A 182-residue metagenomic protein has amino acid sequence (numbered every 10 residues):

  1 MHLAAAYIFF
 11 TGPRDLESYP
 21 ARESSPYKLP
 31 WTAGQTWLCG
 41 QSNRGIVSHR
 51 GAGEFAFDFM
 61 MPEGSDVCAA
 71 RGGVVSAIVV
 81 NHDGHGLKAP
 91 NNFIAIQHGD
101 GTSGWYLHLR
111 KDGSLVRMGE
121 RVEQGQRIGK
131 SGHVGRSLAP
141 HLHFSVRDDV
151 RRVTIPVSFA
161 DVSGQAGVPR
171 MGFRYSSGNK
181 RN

Functional and structural regions predicted by a protein language model:
M1-G53: Non-catalytic extracellular/periplasmic "stalk" and linker regions immediately N-terminal to catalytic or recognition
S25-Y27, W31-T32, L38-G40, G84 (+2 more regions): Acidic, glycine-rich catalytic/binding loops that coordinate metals and/or anionic ligands
L38-R71, I78-L87, F93: Short glycine/threonine/proline-enriched tight-turn/helix- or strand-capping micro-motif at secondary-structure
Q41, A77, H108-K111, K130-H133 (+1 more regions): A residue-level detector for short acidic-glycine micro-motifs
S65, N81-D83, I128-R136: Short, charged beta-turn/beta-strand-edge "cap" motif at the junction between a beta-strand and an adjacent loop
V67, G73-V75, G119-S131: A structural signal for short beta-strand/turn segments enriched in small hydrophobics and glycine
A70-R117: Zn2+-dependent peptidoglycan hydrolase active-site motif and core
F93-I94, V122-G135, F144: Short hydrophobic beta/alpha edge segments that flank linear recognition/processing sites
